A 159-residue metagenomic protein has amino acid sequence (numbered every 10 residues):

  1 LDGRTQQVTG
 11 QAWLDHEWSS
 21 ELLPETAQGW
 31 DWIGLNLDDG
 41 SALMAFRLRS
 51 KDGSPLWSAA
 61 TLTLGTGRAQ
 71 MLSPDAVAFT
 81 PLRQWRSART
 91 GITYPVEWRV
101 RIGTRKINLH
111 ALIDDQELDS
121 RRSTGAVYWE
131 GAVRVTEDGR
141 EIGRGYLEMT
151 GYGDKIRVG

Functional and structural regions predicted by a protein language model:
L1-G159: Structured soluble/peripheral alpha/beta segments that form catalytic or ligand/cofactor-binding pockets
